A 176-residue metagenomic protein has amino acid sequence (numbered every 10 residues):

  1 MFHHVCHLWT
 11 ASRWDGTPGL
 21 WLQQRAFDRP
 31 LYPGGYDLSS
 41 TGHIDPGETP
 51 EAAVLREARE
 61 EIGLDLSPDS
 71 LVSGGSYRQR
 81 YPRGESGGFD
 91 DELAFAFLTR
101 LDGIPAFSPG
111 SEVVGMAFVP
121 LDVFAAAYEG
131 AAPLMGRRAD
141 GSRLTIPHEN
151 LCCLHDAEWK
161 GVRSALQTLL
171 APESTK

Functional and structural regions predicted by a protein language model:
M1-W9, G16-R56, E60, A131: Conserved Nudix-box catalytic region and its N-terminal flanking loop in Nudix hydrolases and closely related
A11-R13, R100: A generic structural motif
G34, S40, G75-G84, G88-K176: Nudix hydrolase/Nudix homology domain
E48, A52, L71, G87-D91: Short, amphipathic alpha-helical segments
R59-S67, D102-G103: Alpha-helix capping at helix-to-loop junctions
D65-G75: A short coil-to-beta-strand element that immediately follows conserved catalytic motifs
